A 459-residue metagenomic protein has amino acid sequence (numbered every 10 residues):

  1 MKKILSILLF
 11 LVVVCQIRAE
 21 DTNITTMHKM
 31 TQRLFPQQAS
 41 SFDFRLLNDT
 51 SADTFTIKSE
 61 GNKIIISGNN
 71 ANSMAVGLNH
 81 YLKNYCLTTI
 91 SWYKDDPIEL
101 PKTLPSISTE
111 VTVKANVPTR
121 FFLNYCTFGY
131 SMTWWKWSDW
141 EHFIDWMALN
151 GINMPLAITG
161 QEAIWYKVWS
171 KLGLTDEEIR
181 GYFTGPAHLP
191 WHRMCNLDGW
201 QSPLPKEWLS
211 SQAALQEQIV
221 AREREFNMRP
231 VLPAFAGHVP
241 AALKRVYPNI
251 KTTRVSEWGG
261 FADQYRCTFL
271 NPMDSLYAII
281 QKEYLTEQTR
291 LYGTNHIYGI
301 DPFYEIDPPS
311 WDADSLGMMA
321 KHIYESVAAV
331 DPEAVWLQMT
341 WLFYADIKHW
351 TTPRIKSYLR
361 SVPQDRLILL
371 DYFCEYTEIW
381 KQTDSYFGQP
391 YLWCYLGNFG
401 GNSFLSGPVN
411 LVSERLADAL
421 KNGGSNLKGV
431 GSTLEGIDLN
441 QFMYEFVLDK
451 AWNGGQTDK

Functional and structural regions predicted by a protein language model:
I4-V13: Sec-dependent N-terminal signal peptides
E20-V117: Contiguous, structured surface segment used for ligand recognition
A39, T89, D95-L104, L123-T127 (+2 more regions): Catalytic-core regions of glycoside hydrolase
K63-G68, F128-T133, K206, W311-D312: Second-shell loop/turn segments in exported
V117-K136, M147: Active-site-adjacent substrate/metal-binding segments within catalytic domains of carbohydrate-active enzymes
